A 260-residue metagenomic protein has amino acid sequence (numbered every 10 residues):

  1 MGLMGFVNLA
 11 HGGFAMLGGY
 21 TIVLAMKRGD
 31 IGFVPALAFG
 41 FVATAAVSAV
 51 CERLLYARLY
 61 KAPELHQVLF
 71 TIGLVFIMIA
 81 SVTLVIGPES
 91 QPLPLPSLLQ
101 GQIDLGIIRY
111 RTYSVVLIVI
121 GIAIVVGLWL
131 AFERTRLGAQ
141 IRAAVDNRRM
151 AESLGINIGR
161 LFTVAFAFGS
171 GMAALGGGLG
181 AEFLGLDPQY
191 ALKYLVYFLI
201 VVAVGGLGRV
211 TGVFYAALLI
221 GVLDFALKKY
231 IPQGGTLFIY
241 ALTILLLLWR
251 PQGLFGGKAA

Functional and structural regions predicted by a protein language model:
M1-K27, V50-H66, V202-V210: Single transmembrane alpha-helix segments in multi-pass membrane proteins
M4-L9, G29, T44, S48 (+3 more regions): Glycine-rich phosphate-binding loops of nucleotide-dependent enzymes
G19-V23, F41-V47, L74-V82, I120-W129 (+4 more regions): Hydrophobic core segments of alpha-helical transmembrane domains in multi-pass membrane transport and ion-translocation
D30-V42, T163-A173, G177-T243, L248: Transmembrane alpha-helical segments in multi-pass inner-membrane proteins
D30-V75, S81, Y215-I220, R250-P251: Alpha-helical transmembrane segments within multi-pass membrane transporters and channels
L54, V85, D146-S153, N157-R160 (+1 more regions): Cytosolic-side transmembrane-helix boundaries in multi-pass membrane proteins
L59, P63-R134, L161, I231-Q233 (+2 more regions): Transmembrane helix-bundle core of multi-pass membrane transporters and related energy-transducing complexes
I108-L186, V210-Y215: Helix-loop-helix "hairpin" substructures at the membrane interface of multi-pass membrane proteins
